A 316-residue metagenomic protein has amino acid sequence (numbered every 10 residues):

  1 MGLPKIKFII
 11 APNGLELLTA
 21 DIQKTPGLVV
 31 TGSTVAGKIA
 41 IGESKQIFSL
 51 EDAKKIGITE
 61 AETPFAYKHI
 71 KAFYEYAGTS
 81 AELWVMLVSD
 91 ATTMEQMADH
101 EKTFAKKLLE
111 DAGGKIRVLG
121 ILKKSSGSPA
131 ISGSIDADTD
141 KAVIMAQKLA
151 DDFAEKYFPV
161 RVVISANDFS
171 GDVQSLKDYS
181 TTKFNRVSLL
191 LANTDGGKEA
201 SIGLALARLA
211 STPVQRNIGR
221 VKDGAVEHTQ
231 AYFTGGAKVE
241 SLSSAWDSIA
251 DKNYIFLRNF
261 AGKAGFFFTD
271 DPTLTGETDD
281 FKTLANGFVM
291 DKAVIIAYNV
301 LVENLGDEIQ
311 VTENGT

Functional and structural regions predicted by a protein language model:
M1-Q174: Small-residue-rich
K5, E62-P64, I70-F73, A81 (+8 more regions): Generic intrinsically disordered, low-complexity segments enriched for polar/acidic and small residues
I6, H69-Y76, L108, K141-A150 (+4 more regions): Generic hydrophobic, helix-prone segments enriched in Leu/Val/Ile
P12, T25, V30, V35 (+13 more regions): Intrinsically disordered, low-complexity segments enriched in small/polar residues
T19, T25, T31-T34, T59 (+16 more regions): Residue-identity detector for threonine
Y67, Y74-Y76, F104, Y157 (+5 more regions): Sequence-level detector for tyrosine residue identity
I116-S248, K252: Conserved, well-structured core segments that form the ligand-binding/active-site neighborhood of functional domains
R208-G315: Long, contiguous, structured domain-core segments that constitute the functional module of a protein
